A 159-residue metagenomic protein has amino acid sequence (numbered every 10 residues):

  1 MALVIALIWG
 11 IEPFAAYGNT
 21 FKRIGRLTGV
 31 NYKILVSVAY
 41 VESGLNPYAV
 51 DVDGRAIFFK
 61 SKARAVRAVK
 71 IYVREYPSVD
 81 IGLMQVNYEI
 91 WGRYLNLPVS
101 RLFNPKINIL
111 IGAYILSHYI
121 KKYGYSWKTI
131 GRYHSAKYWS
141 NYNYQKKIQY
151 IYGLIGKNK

Functional and structural regions predicted by a protein language model:
M1-A15: Gram-negative bacterial Sec-dependent N-terminal signal peptides
F14-K159: Catalytic glycan-binding domains that act on GlcNAc-containing polysaccharides
